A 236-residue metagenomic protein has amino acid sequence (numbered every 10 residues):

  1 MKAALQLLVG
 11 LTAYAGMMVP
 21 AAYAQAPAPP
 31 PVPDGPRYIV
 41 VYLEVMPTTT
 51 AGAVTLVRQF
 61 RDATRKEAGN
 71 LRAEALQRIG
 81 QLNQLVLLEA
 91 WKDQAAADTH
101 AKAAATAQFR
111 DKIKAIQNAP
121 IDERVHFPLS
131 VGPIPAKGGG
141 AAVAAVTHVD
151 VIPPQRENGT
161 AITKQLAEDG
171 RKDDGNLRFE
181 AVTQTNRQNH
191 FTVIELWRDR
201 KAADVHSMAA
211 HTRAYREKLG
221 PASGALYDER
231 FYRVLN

Functional and structural regions predicted by a protein language model:
M1-Q6: Positively charged n-region of N-terminal signal peptides that target proteins for export
L8-A21: Bacterial N-terminal signal peptides
A24-P36, E74-Q84, Q108-A144, R178-R187 (+1 more regions): Glycine-rich beta-strand-turn "strand-cap" elements at beta-sheet edges
P36-E44, E74-A101, A141-D150, E180-S207: Short, well-ordered beta-strand segments in beta-rich or mixed alpha/beta enzyme and ligand-binding folds
V45-P47, D93, F127-L129, V151-P153 (+2 more regions): Non-catalytic surface loops within mature trypsin-like serine protease
T49-N70, A105-F109, P153-L177, H211-Y215: Short amphipathic alpha-helical segments
K92, R110, Q117-N118, K164 (+1 more regions): Long tandem-repeat architecture
E157-N236: Structured core of small recognition/catalytic domains
